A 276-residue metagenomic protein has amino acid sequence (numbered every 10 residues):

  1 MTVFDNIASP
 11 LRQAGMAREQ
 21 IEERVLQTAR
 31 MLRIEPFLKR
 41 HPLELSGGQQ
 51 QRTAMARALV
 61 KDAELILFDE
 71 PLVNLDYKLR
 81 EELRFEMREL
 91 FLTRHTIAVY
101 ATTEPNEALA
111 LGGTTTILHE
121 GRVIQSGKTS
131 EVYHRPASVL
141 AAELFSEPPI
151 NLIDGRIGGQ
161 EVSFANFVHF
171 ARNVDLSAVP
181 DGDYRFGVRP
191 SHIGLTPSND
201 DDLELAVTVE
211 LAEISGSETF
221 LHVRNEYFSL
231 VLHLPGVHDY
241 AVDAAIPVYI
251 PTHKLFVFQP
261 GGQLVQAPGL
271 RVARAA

Functional and structural regions predicted by a protein language model:
M1-L140: ABC ATPase nucleotide-binding domains
A137-R185, S191-E210, T219-Y240, Q266-A276: ATPase nucleotide-binding modules
E213-S215: A generic structural motif
Y249-Q263: Generic C-terminus detector
